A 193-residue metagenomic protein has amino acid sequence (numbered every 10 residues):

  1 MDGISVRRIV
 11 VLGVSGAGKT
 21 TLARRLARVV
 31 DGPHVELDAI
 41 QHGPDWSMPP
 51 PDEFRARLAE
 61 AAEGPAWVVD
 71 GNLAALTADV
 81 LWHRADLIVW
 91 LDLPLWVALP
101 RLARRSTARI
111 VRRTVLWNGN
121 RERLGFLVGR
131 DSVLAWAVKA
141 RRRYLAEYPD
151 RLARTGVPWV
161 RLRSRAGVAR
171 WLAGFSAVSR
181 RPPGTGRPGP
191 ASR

Functional and structural regions predicted by a protein language model:
D2-V6, V29, A135-R193: NTP-dependent small-molecule kinase module
V11: Hydrophobic anchor at the beta1->P-loop junction of P-loop NTPases
S15: The conserved Walker
K19: Conserved lysine of the Walker
L22: Hydrophobic positions on the alpha1 helix immediately C-terminal to the Walker A/P-loop
R25: Active-site signature of alpha/beta-hydrolase-fold catalytic machinery across serine- and Asp/Cys-nucleophile hydrolases
P33-I88: Conserved nucleotide-sensing/catalytic segment adjacent to the nucleotide-binding pocket in NTP-handling enzymes
L93-R143, P182-P183: A glycine- and Lys/Arg-enriched "phosphate-lid" helix/loop adjacent to the NTP-binding pocket of small-molecule kinases
